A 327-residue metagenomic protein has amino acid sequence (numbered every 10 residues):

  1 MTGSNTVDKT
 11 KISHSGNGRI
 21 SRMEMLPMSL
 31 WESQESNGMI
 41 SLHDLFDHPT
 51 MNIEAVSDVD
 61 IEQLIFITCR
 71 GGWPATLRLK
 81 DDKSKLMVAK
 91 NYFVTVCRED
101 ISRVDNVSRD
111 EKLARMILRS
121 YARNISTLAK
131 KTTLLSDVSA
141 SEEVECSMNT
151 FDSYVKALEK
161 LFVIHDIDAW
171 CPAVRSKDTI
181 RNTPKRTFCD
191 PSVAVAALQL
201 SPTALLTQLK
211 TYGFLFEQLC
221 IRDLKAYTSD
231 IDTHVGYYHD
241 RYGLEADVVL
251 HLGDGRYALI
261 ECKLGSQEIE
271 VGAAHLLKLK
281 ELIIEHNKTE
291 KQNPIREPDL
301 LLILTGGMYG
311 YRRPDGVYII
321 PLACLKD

Functional and structural regions predicted by a protein language model:
G3, K9-T127: Interdomain motor-coupling "hinge/lid" segment immediately C-terminal to the ATP-binding subdomain of NTP-driven enzymes
S4-D8, P27-W31, V193, S266 (+1 more regions): Conserved nucleotide-binding/hydrolysis micro-motifs of P-loop NTPases
D47-I53, E281-L300: Short mixed-charge
R78, D82-R256: Accessory nucleic acid-recognition modules appended to NTPase machines
R256-A258, L300: Structural motif
A258-E268: Active-site ExK catalytic segment of metal-dependent nucleases
S266-K278: Active-site-adjacent loop/helix micro-motif of nuclease/hydrolase catalytic cores
D299-D327: Domain-level recognition of nuclease-like catalytic cores that cleave nucleotide substrates
